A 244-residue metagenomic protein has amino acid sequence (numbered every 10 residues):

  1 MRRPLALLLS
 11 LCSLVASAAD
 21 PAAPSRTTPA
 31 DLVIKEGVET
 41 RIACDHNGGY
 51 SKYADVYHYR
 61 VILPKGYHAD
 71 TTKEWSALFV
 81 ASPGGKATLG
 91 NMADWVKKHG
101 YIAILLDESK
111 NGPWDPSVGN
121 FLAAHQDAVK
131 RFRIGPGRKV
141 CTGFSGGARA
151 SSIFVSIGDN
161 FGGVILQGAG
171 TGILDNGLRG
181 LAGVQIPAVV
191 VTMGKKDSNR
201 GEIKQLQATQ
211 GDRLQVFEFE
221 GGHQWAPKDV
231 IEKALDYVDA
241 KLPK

Functional and structural regions predicted by a protein language model:
M1-P4: Positively charged n-region of N-terminal signal peptides that target proteins for export
A6-V15: Bacterial N-terminal signal peptides
A18-W75, S117, G146, S152-I153 (+4 more regions): A domain-start/cap signature at the N-terminus of enzymes
K65-K73, P116-S145, D159: Gly/Ser-rich "nucleophile elbow"/oxyanion-hole loop immediately N-terminal to the catalytic nucleophile in hydrolases
T72-G84: Short beta-strand element of the alpha/beta-hydrolase
T88-L106: Short amphipathic alpha-helix adjacent to the substrate-entry channel of hydrolases
R131, G137-I186: Primarily recognizes the serine-hydrolase "nucleophile elbow" in alpha/beta-hydrolase and SGNH/GDSL folds
G163, G168-D239: The feature captures the conserved acid-bearing segment of alpha/beta-hydrolase catalytic domains
